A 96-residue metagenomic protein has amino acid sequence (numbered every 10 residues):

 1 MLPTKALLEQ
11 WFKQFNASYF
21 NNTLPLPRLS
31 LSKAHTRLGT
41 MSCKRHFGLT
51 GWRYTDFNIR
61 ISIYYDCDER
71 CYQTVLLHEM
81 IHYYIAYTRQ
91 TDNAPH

Functional and structural regions predicted by a protein language model:
M1-T74, Y83-H96: Active-site-proximal or metal-binding-adjacent scaffold patches in catalytic folds
E79: Walker B catalytic acidic pair
